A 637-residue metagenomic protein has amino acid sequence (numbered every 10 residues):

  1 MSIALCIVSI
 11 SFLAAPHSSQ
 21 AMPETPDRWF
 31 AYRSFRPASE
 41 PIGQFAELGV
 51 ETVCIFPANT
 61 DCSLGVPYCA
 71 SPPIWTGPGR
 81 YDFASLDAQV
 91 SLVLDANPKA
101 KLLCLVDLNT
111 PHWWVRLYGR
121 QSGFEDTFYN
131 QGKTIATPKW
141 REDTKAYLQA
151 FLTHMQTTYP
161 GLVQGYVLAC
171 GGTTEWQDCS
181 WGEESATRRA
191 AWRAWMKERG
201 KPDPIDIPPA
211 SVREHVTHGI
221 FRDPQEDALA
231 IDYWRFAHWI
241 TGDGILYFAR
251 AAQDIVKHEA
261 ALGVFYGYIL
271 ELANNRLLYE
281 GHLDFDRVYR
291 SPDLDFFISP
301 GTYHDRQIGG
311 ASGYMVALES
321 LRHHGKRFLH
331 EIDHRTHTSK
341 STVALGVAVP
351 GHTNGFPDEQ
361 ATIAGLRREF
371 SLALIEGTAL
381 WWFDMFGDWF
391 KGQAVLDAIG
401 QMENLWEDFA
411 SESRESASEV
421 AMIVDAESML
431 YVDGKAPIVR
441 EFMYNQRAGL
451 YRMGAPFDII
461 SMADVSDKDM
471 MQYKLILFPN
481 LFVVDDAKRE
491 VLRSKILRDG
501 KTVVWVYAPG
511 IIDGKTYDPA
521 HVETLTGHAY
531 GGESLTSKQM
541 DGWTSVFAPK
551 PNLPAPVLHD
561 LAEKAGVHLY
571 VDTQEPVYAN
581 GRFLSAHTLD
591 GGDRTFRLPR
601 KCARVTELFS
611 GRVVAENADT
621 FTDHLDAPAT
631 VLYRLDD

Functional and structural regions predicted by a protein language model:
S2-F12: Bacterial N-terminal signal peptides
M22-E51, W234, V420, E427: An acidic-aromatic substrate-binding cleft motif
R28-Y32, V53-I55, L102-V106, Q164-L168 (+4 more regions): Hydrophobic faces of well-ordered beta-strands that scaffold small-molecule active sites in alpha/beta enzyme cores
S34-A46, F151-H154, N275-Y289, T362-F370 (+1 more regions): Short, acidic/polar
S39-T127, L152-H154, Y247-I255: Aromatic-lined substrate-binding rim segments of carbohydrate-active enzymes
V50-A84, I269-L283, P292-S299, Y303-D305 (+2 more regions): Aromatic-lined carbohydrate-binding/catalytic grooves of carbohydrate-active enzymes
D107, V115-Y303, A311, A317: Polysaccharide-binding and catalytic clefts of secreted carbohydrate-active enzymes
H258, S291, D295-D637: Carbohydrate-binding surfaces of carbohydrate-active enzymes
